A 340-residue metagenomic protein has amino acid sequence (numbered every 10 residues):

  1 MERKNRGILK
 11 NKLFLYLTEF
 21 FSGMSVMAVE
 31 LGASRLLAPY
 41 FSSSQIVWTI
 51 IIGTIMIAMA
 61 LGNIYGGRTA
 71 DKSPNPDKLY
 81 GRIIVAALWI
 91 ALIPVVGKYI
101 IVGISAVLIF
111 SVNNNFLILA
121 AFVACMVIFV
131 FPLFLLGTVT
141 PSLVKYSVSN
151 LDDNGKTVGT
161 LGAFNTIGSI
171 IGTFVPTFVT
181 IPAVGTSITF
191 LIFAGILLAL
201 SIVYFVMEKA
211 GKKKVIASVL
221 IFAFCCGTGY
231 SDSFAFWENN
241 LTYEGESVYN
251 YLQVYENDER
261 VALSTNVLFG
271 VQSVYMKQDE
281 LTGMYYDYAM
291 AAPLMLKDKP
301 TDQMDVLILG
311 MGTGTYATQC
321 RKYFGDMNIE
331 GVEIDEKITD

Functional and structural regions predicted by a protein language model:
M1-G245, E256-E259, T265-Q272, G283 (+5 more regions): Alpha-helical transmembrane segments of multi-pass membrane proteins
Y251-Q253: Short, surface-exposed charged micro-motifs
Y275-M276: Extended, hydrophilic extramembrane loops/domains of integral membrane proteins
T339-D340: Short alpha-helix immediately C-terminal to the canonical SAM-binding loop
